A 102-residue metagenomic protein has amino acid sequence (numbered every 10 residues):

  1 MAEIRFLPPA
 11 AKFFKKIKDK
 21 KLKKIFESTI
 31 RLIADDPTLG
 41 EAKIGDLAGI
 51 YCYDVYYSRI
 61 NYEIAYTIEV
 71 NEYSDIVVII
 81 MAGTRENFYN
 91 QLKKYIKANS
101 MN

Functional and structural regions predicted by a protein language model:
M1-T29: Arg/Lys-rich, positively charged N-terminal/basic patches that mediate binding to nucleic acids
A2, Y51-Y53, I64: Residue-level detector of beta-strand structural context in well-folded domains
K12, L32, N87: Active-site micro-motifs of SAM-dependent methyltransferase domains
K16, L32-I33, A82: Conserved catalytic core of Hanks-type protein kinase domains
R31-S58: A short, surface-exposed loop/turn module that caps and links secondary-structure elements
Y57-N102: Enriched for short, Lys/Arg-rich terminal
